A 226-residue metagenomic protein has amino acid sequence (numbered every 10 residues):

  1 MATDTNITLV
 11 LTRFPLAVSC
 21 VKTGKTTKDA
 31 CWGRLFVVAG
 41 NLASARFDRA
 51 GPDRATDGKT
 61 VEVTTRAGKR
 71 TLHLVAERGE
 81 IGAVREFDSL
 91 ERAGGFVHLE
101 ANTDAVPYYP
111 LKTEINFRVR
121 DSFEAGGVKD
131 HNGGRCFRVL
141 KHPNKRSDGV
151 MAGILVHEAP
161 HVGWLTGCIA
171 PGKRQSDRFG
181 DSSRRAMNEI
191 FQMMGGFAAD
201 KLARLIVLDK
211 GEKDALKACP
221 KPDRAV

Functional and structural regions predicted by a protein language model:
M1-D181, R185-A203, K210-V226: Cell wall/extracellular polymer interaction/catalysis modules
